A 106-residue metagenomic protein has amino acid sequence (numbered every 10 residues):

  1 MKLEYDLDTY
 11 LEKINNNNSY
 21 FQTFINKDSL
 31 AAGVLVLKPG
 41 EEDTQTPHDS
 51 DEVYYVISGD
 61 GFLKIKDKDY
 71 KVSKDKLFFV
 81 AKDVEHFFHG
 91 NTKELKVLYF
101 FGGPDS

Functional and structural regions predicted by a protein language model:
M1-L30, T44: A short, N-terminal "cap"/entry segment at the start of jelly-roll beta-barrel domains of the cupin/DSBH fold
N18, G33-H48: Conserved short histidine dyad/triad with adjacent acidic residue
L30, L35, D60, K68-Y70: Well-ordered beta-strand scaffold positions
V36-L37, H48-L63: Short, conserved beta-strand element in jelly-roll/cupin
V53, D60-F62, D69, E85 (+1 more regions): Structural motif
K68-K82: Short acidic-glycine-tyrosine-enriched beta hairpin
K82-S106: Ligand-binding loop in jelly-roll beta-barrel domains
